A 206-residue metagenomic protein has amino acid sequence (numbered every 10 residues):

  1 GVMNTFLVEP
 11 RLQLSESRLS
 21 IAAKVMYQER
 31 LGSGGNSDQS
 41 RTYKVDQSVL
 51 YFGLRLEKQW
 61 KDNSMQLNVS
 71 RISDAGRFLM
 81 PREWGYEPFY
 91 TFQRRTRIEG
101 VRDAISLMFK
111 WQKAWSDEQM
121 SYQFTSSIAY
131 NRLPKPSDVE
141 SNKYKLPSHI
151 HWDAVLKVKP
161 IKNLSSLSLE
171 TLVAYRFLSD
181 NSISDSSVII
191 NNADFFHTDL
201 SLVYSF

Functional and structural regions predicted by a protein language model:
G1: Aromatic- and glycine-enriched pocket-lining scaffold segments that form the walls of small-molecule binding clefts
N4-F206: Outer-membrane beta-barrel pore domains
